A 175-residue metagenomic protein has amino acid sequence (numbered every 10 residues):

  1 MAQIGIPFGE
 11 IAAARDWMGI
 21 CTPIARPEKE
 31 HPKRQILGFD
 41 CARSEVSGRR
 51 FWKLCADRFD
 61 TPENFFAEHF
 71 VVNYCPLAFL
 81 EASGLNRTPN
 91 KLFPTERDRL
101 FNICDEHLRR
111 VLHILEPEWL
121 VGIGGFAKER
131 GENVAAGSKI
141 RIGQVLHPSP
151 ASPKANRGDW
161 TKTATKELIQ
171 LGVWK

Functional and structural regions predicted by a protein language model:
M1-W119, K128-V134, G143, A151 (+1 more regions): A polyanion-binding, active-site-adjacent surface
G125: Flexible loop residues that form catalytic and substrate-binding hotspots at small-molecule/glycan-binding clefts
K139-H147: Short hydrophobic/aromatic-enriched beta-strand-loop microsegments
H147-D159: Short, charged, surface-exposed secondary-structure boundary motifs
